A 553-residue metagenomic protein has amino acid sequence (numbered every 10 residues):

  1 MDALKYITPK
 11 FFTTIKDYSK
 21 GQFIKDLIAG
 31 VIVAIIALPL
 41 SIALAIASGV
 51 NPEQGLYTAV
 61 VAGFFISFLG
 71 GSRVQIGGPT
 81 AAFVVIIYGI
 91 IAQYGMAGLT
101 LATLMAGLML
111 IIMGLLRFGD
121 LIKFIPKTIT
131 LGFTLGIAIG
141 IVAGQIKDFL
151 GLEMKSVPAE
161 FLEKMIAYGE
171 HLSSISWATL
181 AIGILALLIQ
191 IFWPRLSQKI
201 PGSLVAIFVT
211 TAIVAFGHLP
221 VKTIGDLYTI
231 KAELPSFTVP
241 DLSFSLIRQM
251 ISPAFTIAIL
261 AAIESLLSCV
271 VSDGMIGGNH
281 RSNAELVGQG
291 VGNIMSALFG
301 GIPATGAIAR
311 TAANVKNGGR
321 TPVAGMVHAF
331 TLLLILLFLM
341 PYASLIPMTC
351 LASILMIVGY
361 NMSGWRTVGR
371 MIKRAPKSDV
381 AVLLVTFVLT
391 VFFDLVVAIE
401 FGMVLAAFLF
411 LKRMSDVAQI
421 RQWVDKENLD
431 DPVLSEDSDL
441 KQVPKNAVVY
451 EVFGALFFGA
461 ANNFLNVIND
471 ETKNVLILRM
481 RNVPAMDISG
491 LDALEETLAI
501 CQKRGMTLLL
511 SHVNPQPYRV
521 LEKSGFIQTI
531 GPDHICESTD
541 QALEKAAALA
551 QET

Functional and structural regions predicted by a protein language model:
M1-L429, P444, G525: Transmembrane helical cores of multi-pass ion-transport proteins
A29, L187, I191, N462 (+3 more regions): Short, contiguous clusters of charged residues that form electrostatic/catalytic patches at enzyme active sites, used
G77, L510-S511, C536: Active-site-adjacent beta-strand anchor residues
N361-T529, A547-T553: The feature marks cytosolic C-terminal regulatory regions of anion transporters and related permeases
T529-K545: Short acidic-hydrophobic, aromatic-tinged amphipathic segments that line or gate anion-handling sites
